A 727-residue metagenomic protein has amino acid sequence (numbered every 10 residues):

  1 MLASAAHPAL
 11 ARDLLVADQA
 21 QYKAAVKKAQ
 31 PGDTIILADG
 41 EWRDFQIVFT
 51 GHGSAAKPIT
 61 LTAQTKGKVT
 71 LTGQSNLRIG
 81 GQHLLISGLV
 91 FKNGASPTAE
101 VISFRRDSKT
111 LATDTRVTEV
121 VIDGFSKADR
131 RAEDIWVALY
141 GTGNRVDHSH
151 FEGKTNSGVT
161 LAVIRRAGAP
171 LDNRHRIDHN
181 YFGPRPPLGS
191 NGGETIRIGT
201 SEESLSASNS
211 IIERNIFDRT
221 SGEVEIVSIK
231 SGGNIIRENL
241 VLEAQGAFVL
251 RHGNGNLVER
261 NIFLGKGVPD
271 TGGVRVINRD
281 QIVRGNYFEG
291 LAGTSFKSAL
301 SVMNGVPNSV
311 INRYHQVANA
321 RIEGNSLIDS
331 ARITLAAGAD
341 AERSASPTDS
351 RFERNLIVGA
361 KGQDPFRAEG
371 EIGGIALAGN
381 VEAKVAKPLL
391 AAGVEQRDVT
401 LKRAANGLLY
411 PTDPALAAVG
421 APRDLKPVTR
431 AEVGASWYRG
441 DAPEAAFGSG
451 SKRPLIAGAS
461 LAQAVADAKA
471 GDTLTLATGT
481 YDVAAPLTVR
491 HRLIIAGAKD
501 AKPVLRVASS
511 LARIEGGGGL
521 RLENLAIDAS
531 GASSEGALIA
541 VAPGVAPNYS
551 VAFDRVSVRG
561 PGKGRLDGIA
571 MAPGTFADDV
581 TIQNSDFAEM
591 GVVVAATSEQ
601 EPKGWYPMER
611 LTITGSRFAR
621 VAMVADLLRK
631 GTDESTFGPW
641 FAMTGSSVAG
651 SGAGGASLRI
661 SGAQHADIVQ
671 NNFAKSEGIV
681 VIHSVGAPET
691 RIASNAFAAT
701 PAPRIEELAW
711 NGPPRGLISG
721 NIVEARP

Functional and structural regions predicted by a protein language model:
L2-P8: C-terminal segment of classical bacterial N-terminal signal peptides
A3, Q21-K23, Q46-V48, T72-G73 (+5 more regions): A generic local structural motif
A11-D44, A445-D482: Acidic Gly/Asp/Thr-rich repetitive segments characteristic of extracellular carbohydrate-active and adhesion proteins
L14, P31-D39, R43-T70, L77-G88 (+4 more regions): Beta-solenoid repeat scaffold
R43-V48, Q64, G73-R78, K92-D114 (+5 more regions): Glycine- and acidic/polar-rich repeat regions and solenoidal domains
K387-A457, D467, D472, E707-P727: Surface beta-loop-beta hairpin patches that serve as ligand-binding interfaces in beta-rich domains
